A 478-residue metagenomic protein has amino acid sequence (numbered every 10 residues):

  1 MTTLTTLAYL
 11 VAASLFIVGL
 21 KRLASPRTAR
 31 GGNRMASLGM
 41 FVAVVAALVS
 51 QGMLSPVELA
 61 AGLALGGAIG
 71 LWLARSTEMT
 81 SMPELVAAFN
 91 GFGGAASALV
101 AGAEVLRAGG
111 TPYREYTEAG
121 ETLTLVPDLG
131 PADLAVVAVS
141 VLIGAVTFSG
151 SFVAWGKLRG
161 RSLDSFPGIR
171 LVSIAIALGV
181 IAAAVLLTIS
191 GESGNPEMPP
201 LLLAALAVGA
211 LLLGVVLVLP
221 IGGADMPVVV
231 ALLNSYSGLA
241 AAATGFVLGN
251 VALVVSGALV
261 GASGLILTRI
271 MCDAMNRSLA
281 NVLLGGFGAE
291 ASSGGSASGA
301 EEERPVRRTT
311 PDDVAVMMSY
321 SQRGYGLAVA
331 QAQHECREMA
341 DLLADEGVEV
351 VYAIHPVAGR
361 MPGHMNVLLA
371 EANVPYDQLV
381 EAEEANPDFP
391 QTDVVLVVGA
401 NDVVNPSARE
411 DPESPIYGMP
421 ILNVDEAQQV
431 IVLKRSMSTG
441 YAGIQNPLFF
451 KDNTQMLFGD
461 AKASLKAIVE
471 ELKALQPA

Functional and structural regions predicted by a protein language model:
M1-A13, S50-G67, D133-V146, P196-G209: Structural signature of hydrophobic alpha-helical transmembrane segments
L15-T28, G67-V86, S149-L163, L213-M226 (+1 more regions): C-terminal ends of transmembrane helices
R30-G39, L59-G62, S81-G93, L163-A175 (+1 more regions): Cytoplasmic-side transmembrane-helix entry/capping segments in multi-pass membrane proteins
A46, S50, W72-S76, P83-A87 (+3 more regions): Generic transmembrane alpha-helix signature in multi-pass membrane proteins, especially transporters/channels
A47-A60, W72-P83, A98-E121, V153 (+1 more regions): Transmembrane alpha-helix boundary signature
G222, S237-A280: Mobile "lid/hinge" segments at catalytic clefts and subdomain interfaces of large enzymes
L259-M318: Membrane-interfacial segments at transmembrane helix termini in multi-pass membrane proteins
A300-A478: Structured cytosolic domains appended to multi-pass membrane proteins
